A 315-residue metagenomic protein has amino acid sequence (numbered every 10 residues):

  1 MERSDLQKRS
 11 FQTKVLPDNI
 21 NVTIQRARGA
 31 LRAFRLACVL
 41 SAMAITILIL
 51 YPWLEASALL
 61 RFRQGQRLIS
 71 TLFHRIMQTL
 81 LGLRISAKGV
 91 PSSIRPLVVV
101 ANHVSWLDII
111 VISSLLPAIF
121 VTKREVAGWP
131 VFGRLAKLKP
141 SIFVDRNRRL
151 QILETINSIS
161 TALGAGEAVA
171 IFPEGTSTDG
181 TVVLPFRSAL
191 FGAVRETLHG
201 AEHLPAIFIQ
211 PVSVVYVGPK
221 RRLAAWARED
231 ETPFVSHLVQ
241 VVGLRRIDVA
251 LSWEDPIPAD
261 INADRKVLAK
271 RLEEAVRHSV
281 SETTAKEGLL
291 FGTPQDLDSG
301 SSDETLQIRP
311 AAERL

Functional and structural regions predicted by a protein language model:
M1-I24, R84-K88, I109, S188-E196 (+4 more regions): Soluble, non-transmembrane catalytic domains of enzymes that act on hydrophobic metabolites at membranes
D18-S86, R134-L138, R246: A transmembrane-helix-recognition feature enriched in membrane-embedded lipid enzymes and envelope glyco-/phospholipid
L50-G65, Q78-L80, R95-R149, A201: Catalytic core of membrane glycerolipid acyltransferases/transacylases, capturing the structured, soluble-facing
G89-S93, S158-L163: Short amphipathic alpha-helix with an adjacent loop that forms part of the alpha/beta core around
P96-V98, S141, A168-F172, F208: Residue-level preference for the first positions of well-ordered beta-strands
H103-S105, G175-T178, Y216: Short glycine-rich anion-binding loops that position phosphate/pyrophosphate groups of nucleotides and phosphorylated
F132-G133, G180-A263, K286-G292: A cross-family acyltransferase "interaction/gating" segment
I152, I159-V169, P173-F186: Soluble extracytoplasmic domains of inner/organellar membrane proteins
